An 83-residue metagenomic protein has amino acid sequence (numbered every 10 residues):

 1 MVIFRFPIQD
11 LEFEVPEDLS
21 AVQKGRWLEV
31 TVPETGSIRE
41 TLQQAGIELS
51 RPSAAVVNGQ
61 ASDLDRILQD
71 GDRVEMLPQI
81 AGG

Functional and structural regions predicted by a protein language model:
M1-G82: Ubiquitin-like/PB1-type beta-grasp interaction modules and other compact soluble beta-rich domains
